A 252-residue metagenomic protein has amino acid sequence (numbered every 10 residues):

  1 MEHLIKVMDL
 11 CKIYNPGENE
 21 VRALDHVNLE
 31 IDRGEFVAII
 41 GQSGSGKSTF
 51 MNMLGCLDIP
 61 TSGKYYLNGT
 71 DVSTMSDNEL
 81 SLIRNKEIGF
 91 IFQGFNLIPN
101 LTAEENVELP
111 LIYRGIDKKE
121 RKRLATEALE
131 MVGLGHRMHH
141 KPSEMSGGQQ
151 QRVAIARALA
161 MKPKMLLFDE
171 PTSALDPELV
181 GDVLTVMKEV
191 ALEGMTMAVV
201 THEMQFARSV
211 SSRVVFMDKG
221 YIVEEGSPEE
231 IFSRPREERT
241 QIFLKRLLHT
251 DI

Functional and structural regions predicted by a protein language model:
E2-P228: ABC family nucleotide-binding domain
E229-I252: C-terminal boundary and immediately downstream tail of ABC-type ATPase nucleotide-binding domains
